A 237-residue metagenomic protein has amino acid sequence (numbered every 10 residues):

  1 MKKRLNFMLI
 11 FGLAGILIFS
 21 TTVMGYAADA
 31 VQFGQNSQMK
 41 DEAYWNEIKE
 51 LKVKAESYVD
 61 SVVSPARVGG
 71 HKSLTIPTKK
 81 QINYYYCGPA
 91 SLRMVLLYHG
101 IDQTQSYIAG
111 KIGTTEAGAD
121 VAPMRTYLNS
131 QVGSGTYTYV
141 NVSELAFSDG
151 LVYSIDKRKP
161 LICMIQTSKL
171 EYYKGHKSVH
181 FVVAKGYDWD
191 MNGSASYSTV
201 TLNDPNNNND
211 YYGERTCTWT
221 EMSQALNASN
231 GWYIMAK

Functional and structural regions predicted by a protein language model:
K2-A27: Sec-dependent N-terminal signal peptides of Gram-positive bacterial secreted proteins and lipoproteins
A30-A43, K49-E50, E56-D60, V68 (+1 more regions): Noncatalytic regulatory segments and standalone regulatory/sensor domains
V68-T115: Active-site nucleophile-adjacent alpha helix/oxyanion-hole segment immediately C-terminal to the catalytic cysteine
K72, I101, Q131-T138, D156-I162 (+2 more regions): Loop/turn elements at helix/coil->beta-strand transitions in domains of secreted/extracellular proteins
G88-L96, Q105, A109, V121-R125 (+7 more regions): Extracytoplasmic/secreted envelope proteins and their assembly/folding machinery, especially bacterial periplasmic
L92, L96-T104, G113-A117, N129-T136 (+3 more regions): Sec-exported extracytoplasmic/periplasmic mature domains
Q103-I108, T136-L145: Surface-exposed patches in mature extracellular/periplasmic domains of secreted proteins
E144-N203, Y233-A236: Active-site-adjacent substructure of cysteine-protease-like catalytic cores
